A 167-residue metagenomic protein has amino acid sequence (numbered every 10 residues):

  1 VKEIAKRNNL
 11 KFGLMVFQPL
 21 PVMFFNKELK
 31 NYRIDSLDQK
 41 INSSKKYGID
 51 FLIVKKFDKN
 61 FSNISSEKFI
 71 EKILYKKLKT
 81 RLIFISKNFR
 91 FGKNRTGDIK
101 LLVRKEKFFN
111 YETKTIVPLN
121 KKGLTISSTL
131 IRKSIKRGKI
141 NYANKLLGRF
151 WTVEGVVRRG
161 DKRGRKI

Functional and structural regions predicted by a protein language model:
V1-I167: Nucleotidyltransferase catalytic core that binds NTPs
